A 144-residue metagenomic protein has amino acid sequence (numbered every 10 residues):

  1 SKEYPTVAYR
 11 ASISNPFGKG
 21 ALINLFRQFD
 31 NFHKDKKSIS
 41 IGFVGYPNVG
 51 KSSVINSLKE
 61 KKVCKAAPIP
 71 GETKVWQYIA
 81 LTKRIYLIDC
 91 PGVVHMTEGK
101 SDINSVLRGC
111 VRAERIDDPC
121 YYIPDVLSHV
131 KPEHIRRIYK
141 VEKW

Functional and structural regions predicted by a protein language model:
S1-V44: Canonical P-loop GTPase G-domain recognition
K2-P5, K37-S40, E60-K62, V75-Q77 (+1 more regions): Core residues of folded domains in eukaryotic genome-function proteins
P5, L25-Q28, S57, D125-H129: Alpha-helical recognition domains of nuclear gene-regulatory proteins
A8, D30-K34, K62, E98 (+2 more regions): Eukaryotic basic, amphipathic alpha-helical target segments in cytosolic regions
A11-S12, I55, K59, I69 (+1 more regions): Short coil/turn segments at secondary-structure boundaries
G18, L22, G50, D118-V126: Alpha-helical interaction elements in eukaryotic regulators
S40-A66, C90: Glycine-rich phosphate-binding P-loop
I69-W144: Helix-rich effector regions associated with P-loop NTPase G domains
